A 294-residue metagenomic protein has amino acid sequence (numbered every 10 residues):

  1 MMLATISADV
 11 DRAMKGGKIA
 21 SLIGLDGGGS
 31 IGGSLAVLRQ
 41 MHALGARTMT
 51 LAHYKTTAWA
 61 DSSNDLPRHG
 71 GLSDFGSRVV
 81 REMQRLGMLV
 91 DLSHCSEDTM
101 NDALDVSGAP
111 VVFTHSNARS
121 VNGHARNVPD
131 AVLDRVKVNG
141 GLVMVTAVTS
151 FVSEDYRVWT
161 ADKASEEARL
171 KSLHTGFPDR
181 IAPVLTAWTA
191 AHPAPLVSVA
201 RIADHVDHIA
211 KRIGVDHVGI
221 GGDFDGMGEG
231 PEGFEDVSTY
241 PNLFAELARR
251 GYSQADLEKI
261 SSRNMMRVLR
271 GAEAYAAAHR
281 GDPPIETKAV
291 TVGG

Functional and structural regions predicted by a protein language model:
M1-L35, T56, S62-R68, L72-S77 (+2 more regions): A metal-dependent hydrolase metal-coordination microenvironment
I6, G45, V90, H115 (+4 more regions): Conserved, mostly hydrophobic/aromatic
D9-R12, S30-I31, K55-A60, C95-D102 (+3 more regions): Active-site environment of divalent metal-dependent phosphoester hydrolases
G33-L44, D65-V112, A125-G141, R201-D216: Histidine/acidic residue-rich metal-binding segments in metalloenzymes
P129-V184: Aromatic-lined glycan-binding groove of carbohydrate-active enzymes
V145-S150, R212-V237: Short acidic/histidine-rich active-site segments
I181-A200, D204-D207, Q254-L269: C-terminal helical cap
E235-G294: Mid-to-C-terminal alpha-helical segments outside catalytic/metal-binding sites
